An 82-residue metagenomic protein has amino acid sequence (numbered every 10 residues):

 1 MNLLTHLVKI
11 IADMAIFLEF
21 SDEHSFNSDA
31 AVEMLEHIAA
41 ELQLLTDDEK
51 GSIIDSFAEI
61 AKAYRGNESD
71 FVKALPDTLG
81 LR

Functional and structural regions predicted by a protein language model:
M1, S25, D29, K62 (+1 more regions): Charge-dense, low-complexity intrinsically disordered segments
M1-E23: Short terminal alpha-helical segments
N2, H6, E33, D48 (+1 more regions): Alpha-helix boundary/N-cap detector
V8-A15, A31, A39, A61 (+1 more regions): Small-side-chain structural scaffolding
K9, D29, G51-D55, D70-A74: Short sequence/structural elements of tandem HEAT/ARM alpha-solenoid repeats
D13, F17-F20, E41, E59 (+1 more regions): Positions within ordered alpha-helical repeat solenoids
A15-S52: Amphipathic alpha-helical interaction modules
F57-R82: Charged low-complexity stretches with an acidic bias
